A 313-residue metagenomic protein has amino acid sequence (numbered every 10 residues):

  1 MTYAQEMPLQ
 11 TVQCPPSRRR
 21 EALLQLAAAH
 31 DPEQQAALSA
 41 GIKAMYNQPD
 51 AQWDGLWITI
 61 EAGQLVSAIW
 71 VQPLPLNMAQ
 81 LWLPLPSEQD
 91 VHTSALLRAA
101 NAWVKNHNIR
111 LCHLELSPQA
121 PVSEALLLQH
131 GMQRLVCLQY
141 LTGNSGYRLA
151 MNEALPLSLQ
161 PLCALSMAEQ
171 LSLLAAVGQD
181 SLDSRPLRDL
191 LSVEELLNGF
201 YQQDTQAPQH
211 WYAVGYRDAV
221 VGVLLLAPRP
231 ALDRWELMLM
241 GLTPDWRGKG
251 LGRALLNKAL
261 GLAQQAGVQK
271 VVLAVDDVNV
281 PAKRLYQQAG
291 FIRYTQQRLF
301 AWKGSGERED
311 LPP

Functional and structural regions predicted by a protein language model:
M1-A4, S87-L157, C163, F300: Acyl-donor-binding surface of acyltransferase catalytic domains
Y3-Q25, D31, S158-L174, G178-S181: A short beta-loop-alpha structural element at the N-terminal edge of CoA-dependent acyl/N-acetyltransferase catalytic
P32-L56, I60-E61, P186-W211, G215-V220 (+1 more regions): Active-site rim helix/loop that mediates acceptor-substrate recognition in acyltransferases
A40-R98, L224-W235: Conserved donor-binding loop and adjoining core beta-sheet/short helix segment in diverse acyl/aminoacyl transferases
Q89-W103, L242, G248-Q265, R284-Q288: Conserved acetyl-CoA-binding loop-helix of GNAT-fold acetyltransferases
C112-L116, L237, V271-V275: Conserved hydrophobic beta-strand within the GNAT/NAT acetyltransferase core sheet that lines the active-site cleft
P118-V136, R253, D277-T295: Conserved active-site alpha-helix within GNAT-family acetyltransferase domains
Q139-S158, Q269, A274-V280, T295-P313: C-terminal "cap" of GNAT-fold acetyltransferases
